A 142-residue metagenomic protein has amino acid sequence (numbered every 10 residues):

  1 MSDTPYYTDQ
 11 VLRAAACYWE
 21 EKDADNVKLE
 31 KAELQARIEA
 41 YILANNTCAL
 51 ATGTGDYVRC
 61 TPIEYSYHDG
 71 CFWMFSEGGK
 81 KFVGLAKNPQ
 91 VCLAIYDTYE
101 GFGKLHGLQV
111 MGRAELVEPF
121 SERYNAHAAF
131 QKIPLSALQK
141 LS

Functional and structural regions predicted by a protein language model:
M1-E30, L105-S142: Charged, gly/pro-rich active-site loop segments
Y6-A15, L34-I38, A51-C60, P89-T98 (+1 more regions): Short N-terminal helix-initiation segments at or just after the protein's N-terminus
N26-T47: Short, basic/aromatic recognition patches
I42-L43, V83-K87: Alpha-helix boundary recognition
N45-G78, L93-D97: Short beta-strand segments
E77, K87-T98, H106-E115: Active-site-adjacent structural patch at catalytic or cofactor/ligand-binding sites
E77-K80, F130-Q131: Short, solvent-exposed aromatic-acidic interface loops
K80-V83, E100: Short, surface-exposed beta-strand-loop junctions and turns on beta-sheet-rich folds
